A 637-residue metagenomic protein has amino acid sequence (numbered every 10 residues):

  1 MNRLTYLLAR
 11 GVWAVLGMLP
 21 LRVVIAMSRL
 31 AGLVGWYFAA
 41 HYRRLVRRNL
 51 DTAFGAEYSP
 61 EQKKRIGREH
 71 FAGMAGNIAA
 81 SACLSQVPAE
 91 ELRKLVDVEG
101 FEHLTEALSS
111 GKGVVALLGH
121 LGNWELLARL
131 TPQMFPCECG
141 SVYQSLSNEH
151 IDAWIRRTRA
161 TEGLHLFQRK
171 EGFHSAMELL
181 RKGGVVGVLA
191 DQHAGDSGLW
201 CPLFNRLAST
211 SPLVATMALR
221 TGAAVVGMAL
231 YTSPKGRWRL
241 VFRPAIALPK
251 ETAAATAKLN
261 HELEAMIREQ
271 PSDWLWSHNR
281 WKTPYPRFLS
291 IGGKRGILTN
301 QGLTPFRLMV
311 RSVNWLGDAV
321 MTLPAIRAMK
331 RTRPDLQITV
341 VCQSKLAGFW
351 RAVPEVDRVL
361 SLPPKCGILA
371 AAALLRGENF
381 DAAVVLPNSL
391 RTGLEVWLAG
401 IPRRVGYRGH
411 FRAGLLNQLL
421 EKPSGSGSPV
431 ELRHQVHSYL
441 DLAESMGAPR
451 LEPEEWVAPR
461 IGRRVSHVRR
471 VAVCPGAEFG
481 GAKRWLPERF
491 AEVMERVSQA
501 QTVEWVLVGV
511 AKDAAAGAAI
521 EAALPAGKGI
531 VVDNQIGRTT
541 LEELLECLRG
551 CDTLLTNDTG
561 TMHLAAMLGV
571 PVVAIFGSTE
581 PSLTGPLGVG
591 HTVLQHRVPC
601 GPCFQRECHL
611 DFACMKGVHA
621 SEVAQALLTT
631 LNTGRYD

Functional and structural regions predicted by a protein language model:
M1-L118, A153, R157, G163 (+1 more regions): Membrane-anchoring hydrophobic helices of lipid-metabolizing enzymes
F38, K64-R68, Q133-C137, K170-T304 (+2 more regions): Non-catalytic C-terminal accessory region of glycerolipid acyltransferases and related lyso-lipid remodeling enzymes
H41-R43, E61, A89, E102 (+7 more regions): Catalytic machinery of carbohydrate-active enzymes, primarily nucleotide-sugar-dependent glycosyltransferases
A75-E99, G140-K170, V340-L369: Membrane-interfacial amphipathic helices and adjacent loop/beta segments that form the lipid-substrate binding surface
A89-E91, R157-G163, L199-L203, P244 (+1 more regions): Short, basic, glycine/proline-bearing loop/turn elements
S110-K170, D196-L199, R206, A347: Catalytic core of membrane glycerolipid acyltransferases/transacylases, capturing the structured, soluble-facing
V114, C139, L166, V186 (+4 more regions): Hydrophobic beta-strand scaffold residues
H150-A190, P212, W485-V493: Aromatic-anchored, glycine/proline-accented short structural segments that stabilize local strand-turns or short
